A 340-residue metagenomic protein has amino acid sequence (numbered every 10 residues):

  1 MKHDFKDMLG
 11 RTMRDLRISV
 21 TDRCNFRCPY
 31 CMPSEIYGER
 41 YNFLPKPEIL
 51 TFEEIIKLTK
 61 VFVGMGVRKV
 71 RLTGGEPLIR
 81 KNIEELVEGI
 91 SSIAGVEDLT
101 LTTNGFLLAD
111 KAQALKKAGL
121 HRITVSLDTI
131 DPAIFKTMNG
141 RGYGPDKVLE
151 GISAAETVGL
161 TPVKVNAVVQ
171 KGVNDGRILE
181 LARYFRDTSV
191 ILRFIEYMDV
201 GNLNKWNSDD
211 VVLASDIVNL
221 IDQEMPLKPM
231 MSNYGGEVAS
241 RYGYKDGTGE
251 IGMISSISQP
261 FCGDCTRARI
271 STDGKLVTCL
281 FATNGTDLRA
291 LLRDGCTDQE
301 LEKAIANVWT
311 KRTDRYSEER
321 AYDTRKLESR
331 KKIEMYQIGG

Functional and structural regions predicted by a protein language model:
M1-D15, R183, D187, Y197-G340: Auxiliary Fe-S-binding modules of radical SAM enzymes
M8, P47-L50, G75, T100 (+4 more regions): Pocket-edge positions in alpha/beta enzyme catalytic cores
L9-L50: Canonical Radical SAM [4Fe-4S] cluster-binding loop centered on the CxxxCxxC motif and its immediate flanking residues
D22-C24, M32-E35, L127-T129, E196 (+1 more regions): Short, small-residue-rich loop/turn micro-motifs
F26, P132-A133, P260, T286: Glycine-centered loop/turn positions within well-structured domains that cap or flank conserved ligand/cofactor-binding
R27, C31, R80, A133 (+3 more regions): Residues that scaffold the ATP/ADP-binding catalytic core of kinase and kinase-like folds
E39-N42, D131-N139, G201-K205, D287-R289: A short acidic, helix-capping loop that chelates divalent metal ions and anchors anionic groups
F52-L72, I79-I195: Radical SAM/AdoMet-radical enzyme domain recognition
